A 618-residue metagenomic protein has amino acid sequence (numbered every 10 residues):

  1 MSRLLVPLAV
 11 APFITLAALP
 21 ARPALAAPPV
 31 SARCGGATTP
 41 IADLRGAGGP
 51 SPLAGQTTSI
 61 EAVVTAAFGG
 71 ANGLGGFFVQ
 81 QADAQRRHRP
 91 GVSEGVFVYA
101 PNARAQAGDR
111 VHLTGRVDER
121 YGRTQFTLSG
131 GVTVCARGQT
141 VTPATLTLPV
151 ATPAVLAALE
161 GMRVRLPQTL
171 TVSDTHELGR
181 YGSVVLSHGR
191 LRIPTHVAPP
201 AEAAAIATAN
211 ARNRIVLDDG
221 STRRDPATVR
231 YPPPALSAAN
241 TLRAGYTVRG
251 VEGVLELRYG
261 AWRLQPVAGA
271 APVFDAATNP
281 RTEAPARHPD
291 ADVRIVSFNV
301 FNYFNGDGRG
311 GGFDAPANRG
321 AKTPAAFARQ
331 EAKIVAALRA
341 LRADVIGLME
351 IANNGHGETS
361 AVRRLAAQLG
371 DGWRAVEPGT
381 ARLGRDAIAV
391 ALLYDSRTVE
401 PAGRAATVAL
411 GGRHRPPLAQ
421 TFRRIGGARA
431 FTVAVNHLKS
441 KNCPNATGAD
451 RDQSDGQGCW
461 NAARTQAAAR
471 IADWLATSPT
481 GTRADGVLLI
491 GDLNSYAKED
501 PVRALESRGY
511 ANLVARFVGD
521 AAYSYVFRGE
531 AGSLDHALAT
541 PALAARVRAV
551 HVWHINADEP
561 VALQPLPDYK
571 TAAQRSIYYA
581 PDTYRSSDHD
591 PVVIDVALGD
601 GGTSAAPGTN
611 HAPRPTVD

Functional and structural regions predicted by a protein language model:
M1-L4: Positively charged n-region of N-terminal signal peptides that target proteins for export
P7-A18: Bacterial N-terminal signal peptides
L8, T140-T142, R614: Intrinsic structural disorder/low-complexity segments
L16-P28: Signal peptide processing junction and immediate N-terminal pro/mature segment of secreted/exported proteins
A27-A317, A325-A337, Q368-L369, V408-L410 (+3 more regions): Extended non-catalytic accessory segments flanking core domains
N102-Q106, L178, S183-V184, R190-L191 (+3 more regions): Divalent cation-coordinating acidic motifs and surrounding scaffolds that mediate Ca2+/Mg2+/Mn2+/Zn2+-dependent binding
D600-D618: C-terminal cell-surface addressing/anchoring modules of secreted/extracellular proteins
